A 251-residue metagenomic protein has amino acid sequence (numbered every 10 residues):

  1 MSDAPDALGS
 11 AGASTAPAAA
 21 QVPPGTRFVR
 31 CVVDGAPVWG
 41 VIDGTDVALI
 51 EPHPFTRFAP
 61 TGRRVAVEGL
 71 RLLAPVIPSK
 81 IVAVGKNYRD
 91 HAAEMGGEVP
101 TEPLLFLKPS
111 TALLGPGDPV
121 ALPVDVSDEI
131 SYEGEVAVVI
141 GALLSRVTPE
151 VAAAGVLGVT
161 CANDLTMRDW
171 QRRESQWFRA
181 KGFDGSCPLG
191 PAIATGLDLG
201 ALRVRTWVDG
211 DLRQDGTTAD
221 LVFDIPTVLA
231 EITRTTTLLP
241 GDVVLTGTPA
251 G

Functional and structural regions predicted by a protein language model:
M1-L104, L197: N-terminal non-catalytic cap/leader segment that marks the start of a structured domain
S2-A7, A11, R71, H91 (+2 more regions): Catalytic-pocket segment enriched in acidic/His residues
P23, G115, S131-E133, L239: Residue-level recognition of short, solvent-exposed, well-ordered loop/turn junctions that link secondary-structure
V33, I140, T246-P249: Conserved "cap/hinge" positions at secondary-structure junctions
V99-P116, Y132: Structural signature of FAD isoalloxazine-binding scaffolds in flavoprotein oxidoreductases
S145-T160: N-terminal accessory regions of nucleic-acid-interacting proteins
